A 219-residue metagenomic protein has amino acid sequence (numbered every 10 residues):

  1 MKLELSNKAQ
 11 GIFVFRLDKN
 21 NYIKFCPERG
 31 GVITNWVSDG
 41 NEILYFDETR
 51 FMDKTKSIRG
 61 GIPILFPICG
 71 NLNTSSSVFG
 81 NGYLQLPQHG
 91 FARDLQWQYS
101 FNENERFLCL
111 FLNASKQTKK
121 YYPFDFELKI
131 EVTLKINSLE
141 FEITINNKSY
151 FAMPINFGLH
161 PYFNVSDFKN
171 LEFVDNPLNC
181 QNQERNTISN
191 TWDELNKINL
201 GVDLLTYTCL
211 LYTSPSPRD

Functional and structural regions predicted by a protein language model:
M1-P63, C69-V78, P87: Beta-strand-rich N-terminal accessory domains
K2-D18, A114-S115, E127, L200-S214: Beta-strand-rich recognition/accessory modules
K2-N7, G82-K135: Extended, loop-rich substrate-binding clefts of extracytoplasmic carbohydrate-active enzymes
F13, R106-L108, L139-F141: Hydrophobic residues embedded in beta-strands of well-ordered beta-sheets
L17, P27, A114-I155, L159-P161: Acidic, contiguous internal or C-terminal segments within carbohydrate-active enzymes that form a structured patch used
K19-Y22, N41-E42, G82, F124-F126 (+2 more regions): Short acidic/polar mixed-charge low-complexity motifs
A152-P154, Y162-S214: Active-site/ligand-binding surface loops and adjacent short beta/alpha elements that line catalytic pockets across
P215-D219: A short, hydrophobic C-terminal helix/tail in secreted or cell-surface proteins
